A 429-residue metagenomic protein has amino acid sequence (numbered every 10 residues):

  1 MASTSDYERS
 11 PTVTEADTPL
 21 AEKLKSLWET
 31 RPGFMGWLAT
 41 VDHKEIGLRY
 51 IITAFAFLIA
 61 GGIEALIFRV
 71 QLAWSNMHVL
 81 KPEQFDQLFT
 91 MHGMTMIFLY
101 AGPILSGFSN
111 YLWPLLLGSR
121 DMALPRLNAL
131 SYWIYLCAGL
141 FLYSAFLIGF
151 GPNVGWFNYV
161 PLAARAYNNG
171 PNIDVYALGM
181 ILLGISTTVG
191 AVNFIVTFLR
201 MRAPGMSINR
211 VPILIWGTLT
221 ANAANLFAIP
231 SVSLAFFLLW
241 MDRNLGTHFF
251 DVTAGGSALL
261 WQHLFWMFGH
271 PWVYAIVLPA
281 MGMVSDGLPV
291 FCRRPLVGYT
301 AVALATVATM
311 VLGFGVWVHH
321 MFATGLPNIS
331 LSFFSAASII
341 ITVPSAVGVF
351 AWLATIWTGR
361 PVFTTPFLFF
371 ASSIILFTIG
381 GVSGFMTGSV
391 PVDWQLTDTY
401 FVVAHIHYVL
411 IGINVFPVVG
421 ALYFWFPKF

Functional and structural regions predicted by a protein language model:
A2-F429: Membrane-embedded and interfacial regions of multi-pass energy-transducing membrane proteins
